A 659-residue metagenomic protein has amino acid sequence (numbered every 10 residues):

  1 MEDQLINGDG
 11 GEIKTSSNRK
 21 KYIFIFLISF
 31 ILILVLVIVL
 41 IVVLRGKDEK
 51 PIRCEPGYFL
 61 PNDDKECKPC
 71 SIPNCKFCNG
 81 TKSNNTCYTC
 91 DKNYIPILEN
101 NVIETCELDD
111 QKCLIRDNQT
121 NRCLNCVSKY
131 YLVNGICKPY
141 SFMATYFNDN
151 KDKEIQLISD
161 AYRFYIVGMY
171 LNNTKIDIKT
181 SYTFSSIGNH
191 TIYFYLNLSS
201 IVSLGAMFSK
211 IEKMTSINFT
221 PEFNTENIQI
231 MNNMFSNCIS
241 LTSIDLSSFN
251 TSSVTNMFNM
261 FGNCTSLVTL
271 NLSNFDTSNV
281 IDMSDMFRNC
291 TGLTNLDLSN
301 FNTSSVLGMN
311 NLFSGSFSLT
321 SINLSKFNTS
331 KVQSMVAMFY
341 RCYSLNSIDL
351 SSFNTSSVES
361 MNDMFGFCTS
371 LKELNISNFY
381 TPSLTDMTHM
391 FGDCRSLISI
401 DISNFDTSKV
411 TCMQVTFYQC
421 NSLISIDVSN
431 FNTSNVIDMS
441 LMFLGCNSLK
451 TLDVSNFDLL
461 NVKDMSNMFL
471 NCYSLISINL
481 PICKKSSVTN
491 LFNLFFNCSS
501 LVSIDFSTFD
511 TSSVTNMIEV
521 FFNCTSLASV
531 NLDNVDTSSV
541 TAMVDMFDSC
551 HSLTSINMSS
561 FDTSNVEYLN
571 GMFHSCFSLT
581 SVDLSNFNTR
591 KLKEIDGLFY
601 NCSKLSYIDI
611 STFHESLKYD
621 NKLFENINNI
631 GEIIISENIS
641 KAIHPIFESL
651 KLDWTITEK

Functional and structural regions predicted by a protein language model:
M1-N18: Intrinsically disordered cytoplasmic terminal tails of membrane proteins
G11-T15, P51-R53, G57: Extracellular juxtamembrane "stalk/ectodomain stem" immediately N-terminal to a transmembrane helix in metazoan
R19-K50: Alpha-helical transmembrane segments in eukaryotic/viral proteins
I38-L40, C126, G135: Enriched but not universal
P51-E55, S71-I72, C90, D109 (+1 more regions): Disulfide-braced loops of extracellular cysteine-rich modules
Y58-K65, K76-Y88, Y94-N101, L114-C123 (+1 more regions): Extracellular, cysteine-rich, disulfide-stabilized repeat modules with beta-strand cores
C67, T105-C106, C137: Short linear proline/tyrosine/threonine-rich motifs used for host-factor recruitment and membrane trafficking/assembly
S71-T81, K112-N118, Y131-K659: Negatively charged
